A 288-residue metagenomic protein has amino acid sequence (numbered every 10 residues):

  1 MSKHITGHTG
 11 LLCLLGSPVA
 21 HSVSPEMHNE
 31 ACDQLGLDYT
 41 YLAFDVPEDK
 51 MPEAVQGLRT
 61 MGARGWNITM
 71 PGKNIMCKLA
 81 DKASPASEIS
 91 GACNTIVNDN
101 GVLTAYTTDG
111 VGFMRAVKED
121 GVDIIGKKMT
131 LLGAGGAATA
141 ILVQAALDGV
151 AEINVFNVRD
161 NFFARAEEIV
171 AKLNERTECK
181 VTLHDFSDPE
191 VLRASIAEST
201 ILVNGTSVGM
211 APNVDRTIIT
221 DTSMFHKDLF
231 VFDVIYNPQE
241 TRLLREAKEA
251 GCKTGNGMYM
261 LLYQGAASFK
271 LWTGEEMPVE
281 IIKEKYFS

Functional and structural regions predicted by a protein language model:
K3-D120: Phosphate/diphosphate ligand-binding glycine-rich loop within oxidoreductases
L11, K128, A151-N154, K180: Residues at the starts of beta-strands that form the adenosine-phosphate
G16, A105-G110, G126-L147, N157: Glycine-rich adenosine-cofactor-binding loop
P18, V158-F162, N237: Residues in the short beta-alpha loop(s) of Rossmann-like NAD(P)-binding domains
V122-K128, F225-K227: Short helix-loop-beta connector
D148-T177: NAD(P)-binding Rossmann-fold cofactor-contacting core
C179-T254: Rossmann-like adenosine-cofactor binding region
D228-F230, V234-S288: Adenosine-phosphate binding glycine-rich loop
